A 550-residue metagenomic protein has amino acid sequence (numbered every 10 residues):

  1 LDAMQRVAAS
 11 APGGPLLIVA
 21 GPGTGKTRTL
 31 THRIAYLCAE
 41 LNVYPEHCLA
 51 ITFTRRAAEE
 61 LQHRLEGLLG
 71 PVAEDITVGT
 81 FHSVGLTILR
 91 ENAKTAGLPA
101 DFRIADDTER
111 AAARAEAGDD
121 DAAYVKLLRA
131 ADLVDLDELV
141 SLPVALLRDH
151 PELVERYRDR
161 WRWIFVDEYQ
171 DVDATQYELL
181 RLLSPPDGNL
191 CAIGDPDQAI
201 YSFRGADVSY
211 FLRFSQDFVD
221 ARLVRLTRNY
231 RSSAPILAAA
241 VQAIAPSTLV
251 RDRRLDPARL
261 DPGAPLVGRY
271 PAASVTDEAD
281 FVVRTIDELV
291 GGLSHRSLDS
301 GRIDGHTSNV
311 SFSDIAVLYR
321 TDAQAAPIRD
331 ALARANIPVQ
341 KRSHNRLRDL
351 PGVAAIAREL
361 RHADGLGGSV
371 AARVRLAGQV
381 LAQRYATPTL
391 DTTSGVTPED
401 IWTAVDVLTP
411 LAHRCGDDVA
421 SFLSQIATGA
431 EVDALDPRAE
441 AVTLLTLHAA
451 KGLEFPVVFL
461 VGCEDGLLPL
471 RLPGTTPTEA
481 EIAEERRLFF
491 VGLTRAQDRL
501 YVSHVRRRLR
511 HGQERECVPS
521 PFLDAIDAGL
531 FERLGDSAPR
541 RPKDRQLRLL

Functional and structural regions predicted by a protein language model:
L1-L98, A131, E155, A238-V241 (+1 more regions): P-loop NTPase Walker
L1-S10, G14-P22, R28-L30, L49-A50 (+5 more regions): Conserved helicase NTPase motor core
T24-L30, I34, D220-R222, N229-I337 (+3 more regions): Helicase P-loop NTPase motor core
N42-H47, G67-I76, N92-D106, K126-D132 (+8 more regions): Short, polar/flexible loop-turn hinges at active-site or ligand-entry regions and domain interfaces
V43-H47, E74-D75, P186-N189, D195-D197 (+8 more regions): Short glycine-/polar-rich loops that comprise or flank the Walker A/P-loop and associated switch/sensor motifs
A73-I88, I337-E359: Conserved beta-strand -> loop -> alpha-helix junction used to position metal-binding or nucleic-acid-contacting
S311, A325-A333, L350-L530: Conserved helicase C-terminal RecA-like lobe
E532-L550: Acidic, low-complexity intrinsically disordered tails
